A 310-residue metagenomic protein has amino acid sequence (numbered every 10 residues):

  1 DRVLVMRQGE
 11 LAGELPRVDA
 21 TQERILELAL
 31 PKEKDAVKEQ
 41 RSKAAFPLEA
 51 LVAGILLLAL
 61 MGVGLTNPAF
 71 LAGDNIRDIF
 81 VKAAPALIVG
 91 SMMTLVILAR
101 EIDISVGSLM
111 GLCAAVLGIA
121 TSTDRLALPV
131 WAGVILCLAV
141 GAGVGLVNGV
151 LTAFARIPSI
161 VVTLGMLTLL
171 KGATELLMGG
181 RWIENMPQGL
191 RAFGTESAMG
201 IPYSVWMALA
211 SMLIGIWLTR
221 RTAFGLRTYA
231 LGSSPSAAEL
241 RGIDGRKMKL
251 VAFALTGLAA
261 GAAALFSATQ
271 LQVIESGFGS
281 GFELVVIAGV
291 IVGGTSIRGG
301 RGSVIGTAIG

Functional and structural regions predicted by a protein language model:
D1-V5: Conserved catalytic segment of ABC-fold P-loop ATPases
T21-K38: C-terminal boundary and immediately downstream tail of ABC-type ATPase nucleotide-binding domains
L58-R125, V150-I157, I287-V290, G294-I305: Single transmembrane alpha-helix segments in multi-pass membrane proteins
N75, L213-A254: Membrane-helix/interface signature in polytopic inner-membrane proteins
R125-M166, I309-G310: Alpha-helical transmembrane segments within multi-pass membrane transporters and channels
S159-T222, M248-V251, Q270-G279: Transmembrane helix-bundle core of multi-pass membrane transporters and related energy-transducing complexes
A260, Q270-G310: Transmembrane alpha-helical segments in multi-pass inner-membrane proteins
